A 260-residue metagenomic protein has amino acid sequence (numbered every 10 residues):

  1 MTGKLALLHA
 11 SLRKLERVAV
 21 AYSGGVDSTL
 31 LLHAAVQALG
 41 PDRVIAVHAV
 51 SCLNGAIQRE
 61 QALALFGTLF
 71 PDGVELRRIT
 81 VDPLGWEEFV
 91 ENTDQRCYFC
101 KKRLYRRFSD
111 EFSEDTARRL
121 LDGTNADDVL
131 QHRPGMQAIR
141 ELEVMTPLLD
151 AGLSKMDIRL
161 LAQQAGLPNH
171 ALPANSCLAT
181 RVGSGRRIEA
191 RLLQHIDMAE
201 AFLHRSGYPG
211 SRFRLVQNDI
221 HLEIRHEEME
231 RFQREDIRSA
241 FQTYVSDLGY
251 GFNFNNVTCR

Functional and structural regions predicted by a protein language model:
M1-Q164, R205, I220, D236-G251: ATP-dependent adenylation/nucleotidyltransferase module used to activate substrates
A21, C177, E223: Conserved beta-strand segments that form the floor/walls of ligand-binding pockets within enzyme and binding domains
L84, G183-S184, E227-M229: A short, flexible beta-alpha/helix-coil linker loop
Y105, E189-I196, R234-R238: Generic alpha-helical secondary structure
N125, V216-N218, T258: Active-site beta-loop-alpha junctions enriched in small/polar residues
L149-L203, G207-F213: Mid-to-C-terminal catalytic subdomains of enzymes that bind/position adenosyl phosphate moieties or nucleic-acid
Q217, H221-R234: A short interface-forming secondary-structure element
N253-R260: Short proline/glycine- and acidic-rich turn/helix-capping motifs at secondary-structure junctions
